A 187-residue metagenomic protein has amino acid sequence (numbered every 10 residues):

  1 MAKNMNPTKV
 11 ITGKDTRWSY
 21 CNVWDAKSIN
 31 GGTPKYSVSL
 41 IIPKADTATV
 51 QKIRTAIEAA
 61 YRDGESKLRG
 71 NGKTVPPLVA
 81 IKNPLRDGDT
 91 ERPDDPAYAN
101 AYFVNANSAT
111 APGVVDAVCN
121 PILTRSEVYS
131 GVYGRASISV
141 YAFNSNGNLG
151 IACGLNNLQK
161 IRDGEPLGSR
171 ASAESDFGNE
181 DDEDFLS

Functional and structural regions predicted by a protein language model:
M1-F103: OB-fold ssDNA-binding interfaces and closely related basic DNA-contact patches used across DNA replication/repair
M1-K9, G164-S187: Acidic, gly/ser/pro-rich intrinsically disordered tails
I42-K44, V140-A142, R162: Beta-strand elements of well-folded, non-transmembrane domains
R54-A59, V118-P121, S169-E180: Short intrinsically disordered coil segments
N105-L123: Beta-strand/loop nucleic-acid-binding surfaces
A117-G134, Y141-I151: Exposed beta-sheet edge/beta-hairpin loop segments within beta-rich domains
S145-E165: OB-fold/S1-family single-stranded nucleic acid-binding modules
